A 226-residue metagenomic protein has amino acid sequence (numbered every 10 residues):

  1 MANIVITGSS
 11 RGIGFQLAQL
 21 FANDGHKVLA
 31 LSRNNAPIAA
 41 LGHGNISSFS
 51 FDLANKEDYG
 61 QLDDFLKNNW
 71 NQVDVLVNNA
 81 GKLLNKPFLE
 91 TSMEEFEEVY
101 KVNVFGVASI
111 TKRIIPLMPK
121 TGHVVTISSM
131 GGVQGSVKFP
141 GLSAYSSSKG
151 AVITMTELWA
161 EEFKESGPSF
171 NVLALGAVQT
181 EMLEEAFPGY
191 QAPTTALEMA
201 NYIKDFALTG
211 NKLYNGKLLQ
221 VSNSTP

Functional and structural regions predicted by a protein language model:
S10, A18: N-terminal Rossmann NAD(P)H-binding glycine-rich loop of SDR-like oxidoreductase domains
D24-A39: Conserved glycine-rich Rossmann-like NAD(P)H-binding loop of the short-chain dehydrogenase/reductase
H43-E57: Rossmann-fold cofactor-recognition segment
N79-L84: Conserved NAD(P)H cofactor-binding loop of Rossmann-fold oxidoreductase domains
P87-F88, E95-E97: Substrate-binding pocket helix/loop in short-chain dehydrogenase/reductase
V125-A151, T156-E157, E161-K164: Catalytic loop of short-chain dehydrogenase/reductase
V172-L173, P188-P226: C-terminal helical subdomain
